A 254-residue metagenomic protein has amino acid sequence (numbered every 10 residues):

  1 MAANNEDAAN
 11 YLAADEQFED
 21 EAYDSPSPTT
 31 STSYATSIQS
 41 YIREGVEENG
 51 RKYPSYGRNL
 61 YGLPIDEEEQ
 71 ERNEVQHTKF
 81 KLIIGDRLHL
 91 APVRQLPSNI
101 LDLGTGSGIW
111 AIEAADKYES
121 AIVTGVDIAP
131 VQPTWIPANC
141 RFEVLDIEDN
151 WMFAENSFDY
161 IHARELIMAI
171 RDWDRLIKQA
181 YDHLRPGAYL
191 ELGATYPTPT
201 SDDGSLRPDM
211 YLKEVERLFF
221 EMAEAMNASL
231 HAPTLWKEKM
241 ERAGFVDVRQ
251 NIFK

Functional and structural regions predicted by a protein language model:
A2-N156, R175, A194-L206, Y211-E214 (+2 more regions): N-terminal charged/capping segments associated with class I S-adenosyl-L-methionine
A115-K117, D182, M240-E241: Short, surface-exposed basic-aromatic patches at helix termini and helix-loop junctions that form
S120, N139, G187, F245-D247: A generic structural signal for alpha->beta connector loops
I122, P130, H162-E165, A188: Voltage-sensor-like transmembrane helices and their cytoplasmic interface
E148, S157-D174: A short SAM/SAH-binding and catalytic strip from SAM-dependent methyltransferases
M168, Y189-K254: Conserved catalytic/acceptor-binding region of the Class I
D174-Y189: A short glycine-rich, Lys/Arg-flanked "PGG" loop and its adjoining helix->strand segment in the class I
